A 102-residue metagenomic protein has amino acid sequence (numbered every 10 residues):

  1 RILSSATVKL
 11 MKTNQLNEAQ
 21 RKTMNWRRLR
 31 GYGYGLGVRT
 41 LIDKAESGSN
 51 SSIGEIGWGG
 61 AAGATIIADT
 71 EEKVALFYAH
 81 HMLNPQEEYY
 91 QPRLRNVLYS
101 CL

Functional and structural regions predicted by a protein language model:
R1-L102: Catalytic loop of the DD-peptidase/beta-lactamase superfamily, centered on the K-T-G motif and neighboring
